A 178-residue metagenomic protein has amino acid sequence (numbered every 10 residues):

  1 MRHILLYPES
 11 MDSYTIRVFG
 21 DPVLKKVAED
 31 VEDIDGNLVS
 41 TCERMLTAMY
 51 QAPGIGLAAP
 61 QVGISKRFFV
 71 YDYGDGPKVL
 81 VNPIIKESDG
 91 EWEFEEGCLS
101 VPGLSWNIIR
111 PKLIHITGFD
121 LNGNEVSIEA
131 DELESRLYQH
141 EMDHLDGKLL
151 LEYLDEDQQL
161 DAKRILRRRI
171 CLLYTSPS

Functional and structural regions predicted by a protein language model:
R2-S176: Positively charged
